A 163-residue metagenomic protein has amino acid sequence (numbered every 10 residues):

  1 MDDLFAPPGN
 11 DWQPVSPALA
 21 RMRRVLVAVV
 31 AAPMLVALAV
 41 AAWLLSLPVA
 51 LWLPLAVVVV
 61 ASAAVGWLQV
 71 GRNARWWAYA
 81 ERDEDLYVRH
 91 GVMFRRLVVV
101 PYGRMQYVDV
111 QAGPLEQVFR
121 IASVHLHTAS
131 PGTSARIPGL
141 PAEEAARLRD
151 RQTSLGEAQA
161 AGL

Functional and structural regions predicted by a protein language model:
M1-G103, Y107-L163: N-terminal basic, Ser/Thr-rich segments that initiate or prime the first beta/alpha elements at protein or domain
